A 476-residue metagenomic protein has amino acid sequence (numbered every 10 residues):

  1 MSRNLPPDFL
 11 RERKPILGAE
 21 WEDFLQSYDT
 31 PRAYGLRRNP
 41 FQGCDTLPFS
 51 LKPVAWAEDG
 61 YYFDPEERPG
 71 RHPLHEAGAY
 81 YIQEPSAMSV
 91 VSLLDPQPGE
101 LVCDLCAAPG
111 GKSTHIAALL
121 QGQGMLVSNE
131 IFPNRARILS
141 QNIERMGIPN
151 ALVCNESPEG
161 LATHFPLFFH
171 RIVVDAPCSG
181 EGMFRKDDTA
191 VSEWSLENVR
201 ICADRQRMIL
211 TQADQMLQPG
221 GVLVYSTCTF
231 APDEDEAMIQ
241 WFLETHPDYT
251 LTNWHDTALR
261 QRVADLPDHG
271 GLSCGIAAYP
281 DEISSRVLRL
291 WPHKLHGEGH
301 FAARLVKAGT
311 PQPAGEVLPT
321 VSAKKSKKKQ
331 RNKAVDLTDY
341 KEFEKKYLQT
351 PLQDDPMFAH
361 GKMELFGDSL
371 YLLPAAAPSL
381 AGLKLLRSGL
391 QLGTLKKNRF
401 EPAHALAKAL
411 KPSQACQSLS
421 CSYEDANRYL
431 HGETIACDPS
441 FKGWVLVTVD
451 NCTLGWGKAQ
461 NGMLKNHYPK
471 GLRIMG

Functional and structural regions predicted by a protein language model:
M1-L47, E298-H300, A308-G476: Polybasic, low-complexity RNA-engagement segments
W56-P96, L139, K465-P469: Class I SAM-dependent transferase core
G99-A108: Conserved class I S-adenosyl-L-methionine
P109-G122: Conserved SAM-binding loop of SAM-dependent methyltransferases across substrates and taxa, primarily the Class I
L120-Q121, L217-P219: Helix-to-beta-strand junctions that scaffold the AdoMet/dcAdoMet cofactor pocket in Class I SAM-dependent enzymes
N129-L167: S-adenosyl-L-methionine
N134, H170-Q212, C228-D235, Y249 (+1 more regions): Mobile active-site "lid"/loop adjacent to the S-adenosyl-L-methionine
F169, V222-Y225, F230-L365, S369-Y371: Class I S-adenosyl-L-methionine
